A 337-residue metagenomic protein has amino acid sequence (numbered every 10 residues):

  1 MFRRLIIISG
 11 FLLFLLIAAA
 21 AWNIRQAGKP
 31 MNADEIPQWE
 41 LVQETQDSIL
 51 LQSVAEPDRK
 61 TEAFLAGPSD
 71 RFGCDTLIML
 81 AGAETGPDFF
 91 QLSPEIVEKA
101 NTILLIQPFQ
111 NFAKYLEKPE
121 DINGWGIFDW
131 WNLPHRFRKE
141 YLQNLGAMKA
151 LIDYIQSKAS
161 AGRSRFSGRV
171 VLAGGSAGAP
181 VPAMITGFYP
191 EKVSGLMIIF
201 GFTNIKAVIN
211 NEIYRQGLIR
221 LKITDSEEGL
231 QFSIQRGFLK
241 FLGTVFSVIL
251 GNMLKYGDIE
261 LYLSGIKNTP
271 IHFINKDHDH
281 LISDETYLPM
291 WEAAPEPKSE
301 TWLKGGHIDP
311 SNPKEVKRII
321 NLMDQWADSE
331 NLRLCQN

Functional and structural regions predicted by a protein language model:
M31-D70: N-terminal cap/lid segment of alpha/beta-hydrolase-fold proteins
S69-A100, I106-K118: Short, surface-exposed "cap/lid" segments of acyl-processing enzymes
L92-S93, S283-W291: Short alpha-helix in the alpha/beta-hydrolase fold that links the catalytic acid
I103-G146: Cap/lid segment of the alpha/beta-hydrolase catalytic domain
W131-V171: Gly/Ser-rich "nucleophile elbow"/oxyanion-hole loop immediately N-terminal to the catalytic nucleophile in hydrolases
M184-V248, S264, W302: Hydrolase active-site cap/lid region
I266, H272-N275: Short beta-strand/loop motif that positions the catalytic acidic residue of the alpha/beta-hydrolase fold
G306-V316: Catalytic histidine-centered segment of alpha/beta-hydrolase-like enzymes
